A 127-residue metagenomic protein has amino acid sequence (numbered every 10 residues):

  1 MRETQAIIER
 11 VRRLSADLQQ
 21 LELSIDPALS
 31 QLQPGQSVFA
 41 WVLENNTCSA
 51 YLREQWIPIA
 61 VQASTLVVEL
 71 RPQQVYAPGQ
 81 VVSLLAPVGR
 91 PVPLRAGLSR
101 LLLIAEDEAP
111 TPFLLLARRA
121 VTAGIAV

Functional and structural regions predicted by a protein language model:
R2-Q80: Ferredoxin-reductase
Q74-V127: FNR/FR-type flavoprotein reductase catalytic core
